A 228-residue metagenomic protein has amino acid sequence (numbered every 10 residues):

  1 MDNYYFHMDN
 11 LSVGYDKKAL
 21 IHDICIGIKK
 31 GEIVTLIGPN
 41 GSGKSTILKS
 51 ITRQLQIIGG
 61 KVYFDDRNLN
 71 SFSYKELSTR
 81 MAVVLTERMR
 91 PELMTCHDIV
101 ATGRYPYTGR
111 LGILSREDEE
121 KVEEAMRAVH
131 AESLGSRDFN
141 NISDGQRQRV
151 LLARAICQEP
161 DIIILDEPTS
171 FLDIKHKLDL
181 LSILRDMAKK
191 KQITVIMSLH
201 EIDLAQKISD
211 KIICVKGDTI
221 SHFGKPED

Functional and structural regions predicted by a protein language model:
I37-P39: The feature captures the beta-strand-to-loop junction immediately N-terminal to the Walker
T52: Helix-to-loop junction immediately C-terminal to a conserved catalytic motif
G60-N68, L77: Conserved ABC transporter NBD signature motif
A101, R116-L134: Conserved ABC ATPase "signature" region
I113, D138-I142, Q146: Conserved ABC ATPase signature
I163-D166: Catalytic Walker B motif of ABC-type/P-loop ATPase nucleotide-binding domains
L199-H200: H-loop/switch region of ABC-family ATPase nucleotide-binding domains
